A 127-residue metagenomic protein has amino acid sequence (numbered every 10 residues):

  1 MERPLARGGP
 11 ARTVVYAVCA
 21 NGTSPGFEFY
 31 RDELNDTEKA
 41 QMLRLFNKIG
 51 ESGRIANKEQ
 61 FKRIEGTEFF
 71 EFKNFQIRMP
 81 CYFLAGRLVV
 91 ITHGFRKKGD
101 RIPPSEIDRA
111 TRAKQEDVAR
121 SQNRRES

Functional and structural regions predicted by a protein language model:
M1-Q76, G86-V89, F95-S127: Basic, Lys/Arg-enriched alpha-helical interface segments
M79-Y82: Short, surface-exposed beta-strand/loop micro-motifs that present aromatic residues
